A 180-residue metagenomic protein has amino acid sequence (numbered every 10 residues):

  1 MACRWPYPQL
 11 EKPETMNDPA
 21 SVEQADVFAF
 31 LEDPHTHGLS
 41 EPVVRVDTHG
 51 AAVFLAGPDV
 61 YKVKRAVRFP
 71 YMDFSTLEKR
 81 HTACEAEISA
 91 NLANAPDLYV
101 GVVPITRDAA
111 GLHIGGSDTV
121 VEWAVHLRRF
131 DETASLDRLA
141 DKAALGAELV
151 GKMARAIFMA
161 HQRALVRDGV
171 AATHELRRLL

Functional and structural regions predicted by a protein language model:
L10-P13: Cationic, low-complexity basic patches in intrinsically disordered or flexible, solvent-exposed regions
M16-D18: N-terminal non-globular leader segments, chiefly Sec-dependent signal peptides
Q24-L180: Conserved ATP-binding subdomain of kinase catalytic cores across diverse folds
